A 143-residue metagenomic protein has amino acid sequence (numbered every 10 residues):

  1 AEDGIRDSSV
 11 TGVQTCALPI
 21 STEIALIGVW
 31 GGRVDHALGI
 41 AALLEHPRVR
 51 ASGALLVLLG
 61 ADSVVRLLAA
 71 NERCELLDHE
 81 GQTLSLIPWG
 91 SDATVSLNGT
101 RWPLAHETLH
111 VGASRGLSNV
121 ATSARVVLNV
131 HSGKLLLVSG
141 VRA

Functional and structural regions predicted by a protein language model:
A1-C16: Single conserved hydrophobic/aromatic residue that forms the stacking wall/gate of nucleotide- or nucleobase-binding
V13, A17-G28, A105: Active-site/ligand-binding-proximal alpha/beta "capping" segment
V13, A41-L44, I87: Predominant activation on well-ordered alpha-helical scaffold segments within soluble catalytic domains
S21-E23, G53, G81, R125: A general structural motif
T22, G53-A54, D92, T100: A structural micro-motif
E23-C74: Anionic-ligand-binding alpha/beta catalytic cores of soluble enzymes and soluble regulatory domains that recognize
A61-S63, L68-A143: Long, charged alpha-helical interface segments
